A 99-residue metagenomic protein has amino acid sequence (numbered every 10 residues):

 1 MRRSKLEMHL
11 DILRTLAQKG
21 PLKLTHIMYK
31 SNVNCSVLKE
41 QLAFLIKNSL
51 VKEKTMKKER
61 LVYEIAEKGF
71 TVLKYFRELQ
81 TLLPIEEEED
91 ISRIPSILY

Functional and structural regions predicted by a protein language model:
M1-R3, L50, E67, L83 (+1 more regions): N-terminal leader segment of winged-helix/HTH proteins
R2-V37: N-terminal helix-turn-helix DNA-binding core of bacterial DNA-binding proteins
Y29, I46-K47: Alpha-helical residues within the helix-turn-helix
L42-A43: Short, hydrophobic-biased segments on the C-terminal half of alpha helices that form "recognition helices"
N48-M56: A short, conserved structural fragment
K58-F76: Basic, amphipathic "hinge/linker" alpha-helix immediately C-terminal to the N-terminal HTH DNA-binding motif
K74-Y99: Amphipathic alpha-helical dimerization/coiled-coil segments that flank or bridge DNA-binding/regulatory modules
